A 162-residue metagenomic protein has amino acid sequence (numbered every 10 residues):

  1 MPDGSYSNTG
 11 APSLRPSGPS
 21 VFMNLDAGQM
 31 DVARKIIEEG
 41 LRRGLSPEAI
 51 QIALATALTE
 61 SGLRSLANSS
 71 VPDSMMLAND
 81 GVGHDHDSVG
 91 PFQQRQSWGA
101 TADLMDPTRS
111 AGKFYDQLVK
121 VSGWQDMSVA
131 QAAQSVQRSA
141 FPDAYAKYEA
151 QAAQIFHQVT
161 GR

Functional and structural regions predicted by a protein language model:
M1-S5: Hydrophobic single-pass membrane-targeting/anchoring helices
G10-G62, V159: Export/targeting segments at the very N-terminus of extracytoplasmic proteins
P16-M23, S61-Q125: Peptidoglycan-targeting cell-wall enzymes and recognition modules
M23, I37, L41, A55-L58 (+5 more regions): Enzymatic toxin/effector payload domains
V32, E48, I52, G90 (+2 more regions): Amphipathic alpha-helical interface surfaces
R43-L54, S65-S70, G123-A133: Surface-exposed patches in mature extracellular/periplasmic domains of secreted proteins
A55-T59, R95-S97, Q137: Active-site-proximal beta-strand/loop segments in catalytic clefts of secreted hydrolases
A100-R162: Catalytic and binding regions of secreted/periplasmic enzymes and modules that target cell-wall glycans
